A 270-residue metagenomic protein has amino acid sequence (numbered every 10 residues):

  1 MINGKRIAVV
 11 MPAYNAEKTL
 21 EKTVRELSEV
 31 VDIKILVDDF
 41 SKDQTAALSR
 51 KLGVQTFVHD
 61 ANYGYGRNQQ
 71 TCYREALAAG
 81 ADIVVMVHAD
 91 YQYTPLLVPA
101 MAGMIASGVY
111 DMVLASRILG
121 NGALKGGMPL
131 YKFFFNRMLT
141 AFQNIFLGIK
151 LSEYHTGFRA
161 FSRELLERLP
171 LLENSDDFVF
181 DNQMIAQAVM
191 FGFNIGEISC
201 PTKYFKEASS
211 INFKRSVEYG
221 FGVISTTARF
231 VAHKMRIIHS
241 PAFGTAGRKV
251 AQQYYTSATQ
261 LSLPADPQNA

Functional and structural regions predicted by a protein language model:
M1-N3, G148, L172-A270: Hydrophobic helical membrane-anchoring modules
A8-P12, I35, V58: Short hydrophobic beta-strand elements that form part of the catalytic alpha/beta core underpinning NDP-sugar/donor
P12-E29: Short, well-formed alpha-helical segments that are part of the catalytic scaffolds of diverse glycosyltransferases
A16-T19, S41, T94: Donor nucleotide-sugar binding loop of glycosyltransferases
D38-A46: A conserved acidic beta->alpha catalytic loop
F40, G64, Q92: A short, conserved beta-strand element in the Rossmann-like catalytic core that flanks the donor/metal-binding loop
H59-A78, P95-F178, F205-K214, F221-I224: Acceptor/aglycone-binding surface of glycosyltransferases and processive sugar-polymer synthases
A81-D90: Short beta-strand-to-loop acidic/aromatic patch adjacent to the donor-nucleotide binding site
